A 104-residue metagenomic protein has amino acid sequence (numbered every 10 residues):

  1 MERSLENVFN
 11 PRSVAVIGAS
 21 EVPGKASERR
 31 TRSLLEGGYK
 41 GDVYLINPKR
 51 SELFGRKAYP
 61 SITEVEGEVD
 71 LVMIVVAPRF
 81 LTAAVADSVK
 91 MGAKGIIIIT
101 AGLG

Functional and structural regions predicted by a protein language model:
M1-G104: Catalytic-core regions of core metabolic enzymes, especially those transforming organic acids/acyl-group intermediates
